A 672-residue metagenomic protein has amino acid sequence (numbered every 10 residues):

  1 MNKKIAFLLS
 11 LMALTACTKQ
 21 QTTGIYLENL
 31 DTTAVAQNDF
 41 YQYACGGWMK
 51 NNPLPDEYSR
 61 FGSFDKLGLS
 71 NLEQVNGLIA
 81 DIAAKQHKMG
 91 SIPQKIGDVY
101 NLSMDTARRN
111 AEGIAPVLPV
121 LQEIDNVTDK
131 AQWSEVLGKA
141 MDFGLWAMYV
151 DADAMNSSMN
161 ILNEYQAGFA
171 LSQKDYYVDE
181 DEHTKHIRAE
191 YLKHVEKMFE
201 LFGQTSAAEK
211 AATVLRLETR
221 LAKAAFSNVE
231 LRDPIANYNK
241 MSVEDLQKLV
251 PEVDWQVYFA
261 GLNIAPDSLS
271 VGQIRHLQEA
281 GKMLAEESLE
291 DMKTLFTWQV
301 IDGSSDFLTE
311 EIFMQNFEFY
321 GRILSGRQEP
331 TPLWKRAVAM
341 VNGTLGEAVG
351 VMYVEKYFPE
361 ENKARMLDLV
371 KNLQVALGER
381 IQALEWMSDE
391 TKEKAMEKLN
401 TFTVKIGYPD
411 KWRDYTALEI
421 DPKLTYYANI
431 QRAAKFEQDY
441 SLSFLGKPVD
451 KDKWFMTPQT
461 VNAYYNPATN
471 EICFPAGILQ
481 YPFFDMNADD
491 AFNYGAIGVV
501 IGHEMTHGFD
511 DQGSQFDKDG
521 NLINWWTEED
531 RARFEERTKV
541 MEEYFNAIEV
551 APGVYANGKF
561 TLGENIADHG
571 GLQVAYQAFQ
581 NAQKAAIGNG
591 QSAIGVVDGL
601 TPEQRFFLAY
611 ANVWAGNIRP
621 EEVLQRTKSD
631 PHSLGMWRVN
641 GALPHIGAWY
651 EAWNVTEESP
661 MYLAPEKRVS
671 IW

Functional and structural regions predicted by a protein language model:
M1-K4: Positively charged n-region of N-terminal signal peptides that target proteins for export
T15-A16: C-terminal motif of bacterial Sec signal peptides marking the signal peptidase cleavage site
K19-E28: Short, Gly/Pro- and small/polar-rich lid/capping loops
N29-K50, Y177, D181-E200, L562 (+1 more regions): Hydrophobic/aromatic-rich, well-ordered segments within soluble, folded domains that form packed cores
A34-N38, Y43-R108: Active-site-surrounding "flap" and adjacent substrate/cofactor-binding loops of secreted or lumenal enzymes, prototyped
W48-N52, L171-S172, P482: Short, solvent-exposed loop/turn elements at domain surfaces
G68, L249-E252, S270, I274 (+4 more regions): Intrinsically disordered, low-complexity linker/terminal regions across diverse proteins
I82-D368, N372: Noncatalytic, helix-rich "gating/capping" subdomain that lines the substrate-entry/channel surface of large enzyme
